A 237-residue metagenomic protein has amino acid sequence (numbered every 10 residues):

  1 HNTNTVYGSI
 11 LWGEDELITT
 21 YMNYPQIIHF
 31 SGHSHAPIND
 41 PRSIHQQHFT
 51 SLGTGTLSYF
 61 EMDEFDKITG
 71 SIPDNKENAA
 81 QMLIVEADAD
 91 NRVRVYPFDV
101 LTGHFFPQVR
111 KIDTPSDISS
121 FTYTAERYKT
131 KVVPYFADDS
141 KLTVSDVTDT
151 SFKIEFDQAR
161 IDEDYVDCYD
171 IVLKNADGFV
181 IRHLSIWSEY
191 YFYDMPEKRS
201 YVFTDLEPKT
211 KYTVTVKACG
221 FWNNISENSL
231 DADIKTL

Functional and structural regions predicted by a protein language model:
H1-S31, I38-Q47: Active-site-proximal segments of metal-dependent phosphoesterases and phosphodiesterases across multiple
I38-Y135: Binuclear metal-dependent phosphoesterase catalytic core
V144-T148: Short, solvent-exposed loop/linker segments at the N-terminal edge of repeated beta-sheet extracellular domains
T150-Y165: Conserved aromatic anchor
D162-Y190: Extracellular low-complexity, O-glycosylation-prone stalks/linkers
E189, P196-V202: Short S/T/G- and acidic-enriched coil/turn segments that sit immediately N-terminal to beta-strands in beta-sandwich
F203-N224: Beta-strand-rich modules
G220-L237: Extracellular fibronectin type III
